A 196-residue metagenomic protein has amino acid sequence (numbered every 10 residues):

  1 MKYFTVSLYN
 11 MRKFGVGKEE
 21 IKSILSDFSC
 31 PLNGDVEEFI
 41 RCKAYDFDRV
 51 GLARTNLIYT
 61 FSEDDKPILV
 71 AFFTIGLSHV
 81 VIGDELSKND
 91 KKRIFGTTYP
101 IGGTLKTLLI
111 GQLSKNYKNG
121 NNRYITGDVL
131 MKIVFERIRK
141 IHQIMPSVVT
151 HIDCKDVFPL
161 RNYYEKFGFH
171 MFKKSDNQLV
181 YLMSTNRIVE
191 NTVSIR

Functional and structural regions predicted by a protein language model:
M1-N122, V129-H151, K155, P159-R196: Non-catalytic substrate-recognition and accessory regions of acyl/acetyltransferase enzymes
